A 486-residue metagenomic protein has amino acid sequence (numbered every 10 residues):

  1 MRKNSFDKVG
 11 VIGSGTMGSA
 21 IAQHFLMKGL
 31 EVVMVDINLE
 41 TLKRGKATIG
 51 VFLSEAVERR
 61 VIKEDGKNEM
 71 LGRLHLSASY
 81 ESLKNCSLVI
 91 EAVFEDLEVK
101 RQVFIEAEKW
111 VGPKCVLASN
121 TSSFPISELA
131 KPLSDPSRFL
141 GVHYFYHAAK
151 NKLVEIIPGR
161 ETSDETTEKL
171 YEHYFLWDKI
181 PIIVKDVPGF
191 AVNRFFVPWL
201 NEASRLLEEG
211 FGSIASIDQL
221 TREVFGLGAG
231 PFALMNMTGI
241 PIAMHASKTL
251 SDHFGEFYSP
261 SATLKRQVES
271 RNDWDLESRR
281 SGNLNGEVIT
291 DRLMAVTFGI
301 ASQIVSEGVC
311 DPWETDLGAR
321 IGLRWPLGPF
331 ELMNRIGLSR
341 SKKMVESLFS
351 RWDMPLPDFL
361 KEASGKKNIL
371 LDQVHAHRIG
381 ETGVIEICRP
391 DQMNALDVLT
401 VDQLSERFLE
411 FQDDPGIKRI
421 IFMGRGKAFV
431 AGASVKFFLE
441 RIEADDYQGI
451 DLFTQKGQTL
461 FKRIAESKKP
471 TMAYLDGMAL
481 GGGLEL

Functional and structural regions predicted by a protein language model:
M1-G380, C388-D391, R441, D445: N-terminal glycine-rich phosphate-binding loop for ADP-containing cofactors
G18-S19, P136, G432, D451-T454 (+2 more regions): Glycine-rich phosphate-binding loop at the start of an alpha helix
S19, V398, L484: Residues forming the Rossmann-fold NAD(P)(H) cofactor-binding site
N68, V435-D476: An acidic, glycine-rich surface segment that forms the CoA-thioester-binding/catalytic face of crotonase-fold enzymes
L83, F124-P125, K427-A431, L480-G481: Short, active-site-adjacent cap segments at secondary-structure transitions
E91, S119, M423, V430 (+2 more regions): Redox-cofactor binding/interface segments in oxidoreductases and associated redox assembly factors
S204, L484-L486: Active-site-proximal alpha-helical scaffold in enzymes
G365-R425, L439, Q448, Q455 (+1 more regions): Conserved CoA-thioester-binding segment of acyl-CoA-metabolizing enzymes
